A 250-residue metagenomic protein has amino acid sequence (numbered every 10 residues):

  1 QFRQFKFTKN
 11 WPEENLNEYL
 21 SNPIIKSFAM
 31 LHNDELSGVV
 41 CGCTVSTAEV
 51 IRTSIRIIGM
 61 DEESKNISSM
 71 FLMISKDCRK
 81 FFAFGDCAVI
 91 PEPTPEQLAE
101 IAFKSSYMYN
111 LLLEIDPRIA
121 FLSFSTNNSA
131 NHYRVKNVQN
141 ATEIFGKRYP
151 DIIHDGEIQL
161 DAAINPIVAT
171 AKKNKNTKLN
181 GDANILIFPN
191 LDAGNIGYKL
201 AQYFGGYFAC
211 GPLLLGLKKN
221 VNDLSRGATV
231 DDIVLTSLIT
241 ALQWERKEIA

Functional and structural regions predicted by a protein language model:
Q1-N180, N184-A250: Anion-binding alpha/beta catalytic cores of soluble intermediary-metabolism enzymes, centered on
